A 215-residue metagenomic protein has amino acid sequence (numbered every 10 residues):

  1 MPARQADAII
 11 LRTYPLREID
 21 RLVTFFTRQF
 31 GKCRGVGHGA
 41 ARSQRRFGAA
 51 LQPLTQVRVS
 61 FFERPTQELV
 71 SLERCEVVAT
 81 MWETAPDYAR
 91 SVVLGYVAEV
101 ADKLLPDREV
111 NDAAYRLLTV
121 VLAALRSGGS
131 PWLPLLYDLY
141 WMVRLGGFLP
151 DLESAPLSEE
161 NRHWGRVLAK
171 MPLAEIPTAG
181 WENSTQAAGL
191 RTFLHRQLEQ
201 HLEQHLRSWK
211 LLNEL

Functional and structural regions predicted by a protein language model:
M1-R21, F26-L215: Non-catalytic alpha-helical scaffolds and adjoining flexible linkers that form interface surfaces for assembly
